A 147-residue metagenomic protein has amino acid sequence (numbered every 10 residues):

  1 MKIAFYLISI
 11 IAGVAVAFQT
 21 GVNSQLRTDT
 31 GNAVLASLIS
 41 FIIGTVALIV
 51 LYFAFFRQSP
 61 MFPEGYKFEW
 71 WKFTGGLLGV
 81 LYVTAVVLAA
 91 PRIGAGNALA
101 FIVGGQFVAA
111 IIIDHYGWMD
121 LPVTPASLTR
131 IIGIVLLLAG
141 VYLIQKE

Functional and structural regions predicted by a protein language model:
M1-I11, F18, T28, T45-W71 (+3 more regions): Membrane-interface interhelical linkers
V14, F18, V46, L77 (+3 more regions): Hydrophobic/aromatic residues within the transmembrane alpha-helices of Major Facilitator Superfamily
G21-I42: Juxtamembrane helix-loop-helix junctions in multi-pass membrane proteins
T28-N32, A85-F101: Structural motif at transmembrane-helix junctions in multi-pass transporters
A36, A89, Y116-W118: Hydrophobic/aromatic residues within transmembrane alpha-helices of multi-pass small-molecule transporters
I39, F101-I102, T129-I132: Hydrophobic core positions of alpha-helical segments in small-molecule transporters and transporter systems
I43-A47, F101-Y116, V135: Alpha-helical transmembrane segments of compact multi-pass small-molecule transporters, enriched in specific families
S127-Q145: Hydrophobic transmembrane alpha-helices of multi-pass small-molecule transport proteins
